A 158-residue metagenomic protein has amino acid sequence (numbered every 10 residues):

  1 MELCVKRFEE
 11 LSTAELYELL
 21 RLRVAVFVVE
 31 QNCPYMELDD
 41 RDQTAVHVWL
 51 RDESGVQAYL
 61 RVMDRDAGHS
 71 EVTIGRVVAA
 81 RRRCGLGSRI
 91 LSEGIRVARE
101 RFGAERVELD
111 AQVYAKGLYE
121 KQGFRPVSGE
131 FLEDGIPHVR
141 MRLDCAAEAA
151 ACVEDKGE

Functional and structural regions predicted by a protein language model:
M1-T44, R51-G55, C152: Short amphipathic alpha-helix that is part of the acyltransferase structural core
C33-M36, A45-W49, Y59, E71 (+2 more regions): Short hydrophobic/aromatic beta-strand element in the GNAT-like acyltransferase core that lines or flanks the acyl-donor
D42-T44, G68, E133-P137: Short acidic/glycine-enriched loop/turn segments that link adjacent beta-strands
W49, G55-R65, E71-V78: Conserved beta-strand in the GNAT
A79, C84-R96: Conserved acetyl-CoA-binding loop-helix of GNAT-fold acetyltransferases
A98-A111: Conserved GNAT acetyl-CoA-binding A-motif
E108-L118, L132-G135: Conserved beta-strand-loop-alpha-helix junction that forms the acyl-donor binding cleft
E120, R125-R140: Conserved catalytic-core motifs of GNAT/GCN5-like acyltransferases
